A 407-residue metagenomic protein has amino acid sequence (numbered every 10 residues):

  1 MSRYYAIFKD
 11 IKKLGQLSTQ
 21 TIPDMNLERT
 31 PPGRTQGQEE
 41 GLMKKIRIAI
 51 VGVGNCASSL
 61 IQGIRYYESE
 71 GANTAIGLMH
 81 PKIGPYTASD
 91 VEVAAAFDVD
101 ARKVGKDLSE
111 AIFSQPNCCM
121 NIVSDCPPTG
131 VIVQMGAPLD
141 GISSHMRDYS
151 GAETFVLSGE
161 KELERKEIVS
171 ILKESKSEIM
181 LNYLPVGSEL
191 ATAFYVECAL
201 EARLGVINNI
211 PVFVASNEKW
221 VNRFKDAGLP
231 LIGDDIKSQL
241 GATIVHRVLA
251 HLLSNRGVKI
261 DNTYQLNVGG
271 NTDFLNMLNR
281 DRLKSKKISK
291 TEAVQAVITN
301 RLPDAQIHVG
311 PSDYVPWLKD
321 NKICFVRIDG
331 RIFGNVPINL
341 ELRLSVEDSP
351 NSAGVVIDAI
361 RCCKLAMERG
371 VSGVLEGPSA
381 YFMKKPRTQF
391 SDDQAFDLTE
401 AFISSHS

Functional and structural regions predicted by a protein language model:
Y4-Q16, T21-T30, E39: Short, positively charged and aromatic/hydrophobic N-terminal segments
A6-F8, G37-Y195, R280-I288, C324 (+1 more regions): N-terminal glycine-/serine-/threonine-rich beta1-alpha1-beta2 phosphate-ribose binding loop of Rossmann-like
F8-I11, G37-I46, S379-S407: N-terminal charge/polar-biased segments
V51, S89-E92, K103, S114-C118 (+3 more regions): Active-site-lining helix/loop region of Rossmann-like oxidoreductase modules
V186-E197, I210-L229: Rossmann-fold NAD(P)-binding glycine/threonine-rich loop
L200, K225, S254: Anion (oxyanion) recognition and catalysis
A202-G205, L229: A short helix->loop->beta-strand "cap" motif at the edges of active sites that frequently abuts
